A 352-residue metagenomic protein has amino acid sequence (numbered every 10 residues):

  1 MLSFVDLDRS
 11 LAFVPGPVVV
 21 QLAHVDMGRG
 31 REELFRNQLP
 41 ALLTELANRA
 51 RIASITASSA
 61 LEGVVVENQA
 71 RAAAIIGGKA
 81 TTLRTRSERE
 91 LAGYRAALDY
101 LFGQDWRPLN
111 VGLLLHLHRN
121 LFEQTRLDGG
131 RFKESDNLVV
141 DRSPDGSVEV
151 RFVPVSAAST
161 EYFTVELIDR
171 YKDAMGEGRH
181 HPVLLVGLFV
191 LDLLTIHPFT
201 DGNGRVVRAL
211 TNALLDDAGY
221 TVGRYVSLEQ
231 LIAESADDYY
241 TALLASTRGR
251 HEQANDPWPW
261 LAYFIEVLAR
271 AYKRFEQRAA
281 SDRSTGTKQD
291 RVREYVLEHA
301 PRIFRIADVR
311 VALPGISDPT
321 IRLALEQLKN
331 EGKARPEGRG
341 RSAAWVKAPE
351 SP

Functional and structural regions predicted by a protein language model:
M1-P352: FIC/Doc superfamily catalytic core
